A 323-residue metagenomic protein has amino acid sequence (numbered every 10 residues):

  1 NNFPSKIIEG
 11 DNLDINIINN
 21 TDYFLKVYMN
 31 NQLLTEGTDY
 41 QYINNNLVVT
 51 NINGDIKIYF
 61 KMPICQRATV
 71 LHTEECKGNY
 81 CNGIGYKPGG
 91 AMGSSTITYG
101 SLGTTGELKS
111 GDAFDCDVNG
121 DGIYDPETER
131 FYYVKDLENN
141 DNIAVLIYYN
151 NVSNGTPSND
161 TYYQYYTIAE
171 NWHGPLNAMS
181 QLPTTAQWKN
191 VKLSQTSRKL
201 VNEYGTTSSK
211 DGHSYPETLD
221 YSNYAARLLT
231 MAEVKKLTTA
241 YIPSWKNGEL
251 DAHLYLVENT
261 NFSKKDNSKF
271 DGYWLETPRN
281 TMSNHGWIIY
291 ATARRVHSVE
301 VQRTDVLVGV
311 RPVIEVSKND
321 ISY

Functional and structural regions predicted by a protein language model:
N1-E9, P63-Q66: Conserved N-terminal submotifs of small, disulfide-stabilized extracellular modules
S5-K6, T38-Y42, T105-G106, Y133-D136: Short, exposed beta-strand/loop patches in secreted or surface proteins that constitute
D11-N45, Y133: Surface-exposed interfaces of beta-sheet-rich extracellular modules
Q41-Q66: Conserved "repeat-terminator" motif of extracellular CCP/Sushi domains
Q66-E75, N79-Y323: Collagenous Gly-X-Y triple-helix signature in extracellular proteins
